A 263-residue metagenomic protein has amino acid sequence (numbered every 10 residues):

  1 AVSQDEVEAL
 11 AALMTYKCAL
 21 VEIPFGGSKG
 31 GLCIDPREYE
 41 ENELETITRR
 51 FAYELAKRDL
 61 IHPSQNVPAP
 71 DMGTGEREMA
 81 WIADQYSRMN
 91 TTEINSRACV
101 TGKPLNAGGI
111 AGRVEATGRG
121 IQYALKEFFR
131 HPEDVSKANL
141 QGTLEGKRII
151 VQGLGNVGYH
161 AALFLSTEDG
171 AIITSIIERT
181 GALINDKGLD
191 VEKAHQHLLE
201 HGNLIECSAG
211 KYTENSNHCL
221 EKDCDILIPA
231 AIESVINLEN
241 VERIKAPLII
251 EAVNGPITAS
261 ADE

Functional and structural regions predicted by a protein language model:
A1-A111, E115-A116, Q122-A124, F128-F129: N-terminal ligand-binding/catalytic initiation module
E38, E43, R77-D84, A111 (+5 more regions): Short acidic, glycine/serine/threonine-rich loops at helix termini
Y39, G108-G112, A116, Q152 (+3 more regions): Alpha-helix capping and helix-loop boundary segments enriched in small/acidic/polar residues
I61-P63, L144-K147, K222-C224, V241-L248: Short, surface-exposed connector motifs at secondary-structure boundaries
N66-A107, R179-I226: Small/polar-residue-rich loop-to-helix segments that shape phosphate-bearing ligand pockets
G112-E221: Glycine-rich phosphate/diphosphate-binding loop of Rossmann-like nucleotide-binding domains
I150, I226-I228, I250: Structural motif
A231-E263: Rossmann-fold NAD(P)-binding glycine/threonine-rich loop
